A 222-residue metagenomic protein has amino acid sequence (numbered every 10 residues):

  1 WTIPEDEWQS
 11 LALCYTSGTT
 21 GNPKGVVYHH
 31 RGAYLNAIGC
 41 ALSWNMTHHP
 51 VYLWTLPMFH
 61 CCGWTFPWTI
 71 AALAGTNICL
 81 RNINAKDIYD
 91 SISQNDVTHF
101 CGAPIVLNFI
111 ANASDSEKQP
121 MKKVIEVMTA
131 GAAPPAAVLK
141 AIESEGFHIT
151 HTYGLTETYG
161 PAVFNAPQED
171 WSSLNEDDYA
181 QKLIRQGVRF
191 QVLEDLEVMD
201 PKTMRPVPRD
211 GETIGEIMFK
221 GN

Functional and structural regions predicted by a protein language model:
W1-Y15, N22, N45-V51: Conserved pre-ATP/AMP-binding loop-to-beta segment of ANL
W8, H30-R31, L56, N95 (+2 more regions): Structural detector for helix-capping/boundary residues
S10, T16-T19, Y52, M58 (+6 more regions): Conserved S/T- and glycine-rich ATP-binding loop of Class I adenylate-forming
L11-L35: Conserved AMP-binding A3 loop
K24-V27, W54, T76-N82, T150: Short beta-strand->loop structural element characteristic of the AMP-binding/adenylate-forming
Y34-V51, F59-H99, A113, D195: Conserved AMP-binding/adenylation subdomain of ANL enzymes
L56, R81-D87, V97-A141, E145-P161 (+1 more regions): Adenylate-forming
S93, E126-V127, P134-T152, T156-N222: Conserved AMP-binding/adenylate-forming
